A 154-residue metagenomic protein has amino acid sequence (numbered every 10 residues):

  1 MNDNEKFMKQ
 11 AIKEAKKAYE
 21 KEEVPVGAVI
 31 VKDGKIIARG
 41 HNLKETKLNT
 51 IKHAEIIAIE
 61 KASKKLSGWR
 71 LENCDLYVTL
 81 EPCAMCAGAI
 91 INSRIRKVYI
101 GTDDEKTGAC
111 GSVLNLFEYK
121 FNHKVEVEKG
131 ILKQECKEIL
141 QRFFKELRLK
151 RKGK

Functional and structural regions predicted by a protein language model:
M1-K21, P82-K154: Zinc-dependent deaminase
N2, V24-P25, E45-H53, I57 (+3 more regions): Residues at secondary-structure transition points
A11, A15-A18, A28, A38 (+2 more regions): Small-residue (primarily alanine) positions within well-ordered alpha-helices, especially packing/interaction faces
E22-V26, E72: Short, basic and Ser/Thr-rich N-terminal targeting/leader segments
V26-G34: Short beta-strand scaffold segments in enzyme catalytic cores
I37-K44, K124: Short beta->alpha transition motifs characteristic of CBS
K44, V78, T102: Residues that line or immediately flank small-molecule/substrate-binding pockets and catalytic motifs
L48-K52, I56-I91: Helix-adjacent hinge/juxtasegments
